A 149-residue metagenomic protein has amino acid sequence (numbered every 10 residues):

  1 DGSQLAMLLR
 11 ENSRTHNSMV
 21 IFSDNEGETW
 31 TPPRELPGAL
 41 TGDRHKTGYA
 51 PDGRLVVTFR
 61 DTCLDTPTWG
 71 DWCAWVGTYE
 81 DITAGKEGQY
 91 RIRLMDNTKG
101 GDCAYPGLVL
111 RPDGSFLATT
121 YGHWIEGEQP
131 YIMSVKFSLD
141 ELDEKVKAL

Functional and structural regions predicted by a protein language model:
D1-L149: Asp-box/BNR beta-propeller blade signature and adjacent active/binding-site loops in extracellular glycan-interacting
